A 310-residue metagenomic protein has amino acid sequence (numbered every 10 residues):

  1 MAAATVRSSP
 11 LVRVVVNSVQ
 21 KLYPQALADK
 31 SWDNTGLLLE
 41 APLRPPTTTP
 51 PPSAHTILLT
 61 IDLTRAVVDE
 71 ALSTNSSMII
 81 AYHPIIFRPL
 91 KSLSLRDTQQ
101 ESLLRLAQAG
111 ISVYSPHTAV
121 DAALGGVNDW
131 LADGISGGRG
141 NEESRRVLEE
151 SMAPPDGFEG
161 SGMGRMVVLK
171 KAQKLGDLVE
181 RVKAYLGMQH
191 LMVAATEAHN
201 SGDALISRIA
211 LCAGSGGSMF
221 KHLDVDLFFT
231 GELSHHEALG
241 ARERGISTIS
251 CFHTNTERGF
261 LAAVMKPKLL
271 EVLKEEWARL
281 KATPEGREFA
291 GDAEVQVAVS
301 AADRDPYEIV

Functional and structural regions predicted by a protein language model:
M1-V310: Active-site catalytic microenvironments in core metabolic enzymes, especially phosphate/sugar-handling
